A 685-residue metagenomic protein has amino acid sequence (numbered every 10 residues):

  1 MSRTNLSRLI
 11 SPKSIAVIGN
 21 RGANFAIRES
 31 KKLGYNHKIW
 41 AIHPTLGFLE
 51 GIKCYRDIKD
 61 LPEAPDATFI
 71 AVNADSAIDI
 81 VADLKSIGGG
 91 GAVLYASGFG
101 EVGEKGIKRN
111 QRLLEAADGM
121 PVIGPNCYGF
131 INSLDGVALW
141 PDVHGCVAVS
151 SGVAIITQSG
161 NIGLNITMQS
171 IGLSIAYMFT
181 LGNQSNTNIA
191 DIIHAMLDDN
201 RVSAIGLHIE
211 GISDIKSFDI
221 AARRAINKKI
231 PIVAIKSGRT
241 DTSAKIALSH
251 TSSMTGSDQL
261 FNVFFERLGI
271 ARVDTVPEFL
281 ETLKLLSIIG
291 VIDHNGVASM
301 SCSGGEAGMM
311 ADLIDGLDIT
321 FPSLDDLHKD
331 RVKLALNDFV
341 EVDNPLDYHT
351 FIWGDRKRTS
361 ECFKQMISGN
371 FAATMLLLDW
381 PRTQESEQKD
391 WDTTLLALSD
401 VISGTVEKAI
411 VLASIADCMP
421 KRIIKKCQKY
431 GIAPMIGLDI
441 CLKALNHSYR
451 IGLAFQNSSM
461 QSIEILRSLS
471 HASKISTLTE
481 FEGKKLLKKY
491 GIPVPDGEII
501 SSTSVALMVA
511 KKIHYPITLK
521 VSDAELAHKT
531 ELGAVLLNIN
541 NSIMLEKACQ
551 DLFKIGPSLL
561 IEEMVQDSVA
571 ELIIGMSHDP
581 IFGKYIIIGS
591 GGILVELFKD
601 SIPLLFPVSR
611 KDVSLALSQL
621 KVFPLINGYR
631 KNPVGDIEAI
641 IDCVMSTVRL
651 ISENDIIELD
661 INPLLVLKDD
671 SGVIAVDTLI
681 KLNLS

Functional and structural regions predicted by a protein language model:
M1-S685: Catalytic-core regions of core metabolic enzymes, especially those transforming organic acids/acyl-group intermediates
